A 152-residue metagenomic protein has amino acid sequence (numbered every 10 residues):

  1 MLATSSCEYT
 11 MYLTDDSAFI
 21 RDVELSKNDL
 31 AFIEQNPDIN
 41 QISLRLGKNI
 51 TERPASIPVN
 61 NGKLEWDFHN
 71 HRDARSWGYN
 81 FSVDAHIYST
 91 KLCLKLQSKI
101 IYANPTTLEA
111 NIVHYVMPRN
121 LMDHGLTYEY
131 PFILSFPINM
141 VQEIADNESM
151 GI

Functional and structural regions predicted by a protein language model:
M1-A3: Glycine-rich, basic loop-to-helix element that forms the pyrophosphate-binding segment of sugar-nucleotide handling
C7, N80-S98: Conserved nucleotide-sugar donor-binding and metal-coordinating catalytic region shared by glycosyltransferases
C7-A18: Short beta-strand-to-loop acidic/aromatic patch adjacent to the donor-nucleotide binding site
T10-Y12, N40-R45, I87, M122-E129: A structural signal for short, well-ordered beta-strand segments and their strand-loop junctions that often border
R21-T51: Conserved donor-nucleotide/metal-binding helix-loop-beta segment in metal-dependent transferases, i.e., the alpha-helix
E24-L25, R53-P58, P137-M140: Short aromatic-enriched loop/helix-cap "lid" or pocket-rim segments at secondary-structure transitions that line
V59-G78: Short, flexible, basic/aromatic active-site loop/helix in glycosyltransferases
K91, K95-I152: C-terminal catalytic/acceptor-binding lobe
